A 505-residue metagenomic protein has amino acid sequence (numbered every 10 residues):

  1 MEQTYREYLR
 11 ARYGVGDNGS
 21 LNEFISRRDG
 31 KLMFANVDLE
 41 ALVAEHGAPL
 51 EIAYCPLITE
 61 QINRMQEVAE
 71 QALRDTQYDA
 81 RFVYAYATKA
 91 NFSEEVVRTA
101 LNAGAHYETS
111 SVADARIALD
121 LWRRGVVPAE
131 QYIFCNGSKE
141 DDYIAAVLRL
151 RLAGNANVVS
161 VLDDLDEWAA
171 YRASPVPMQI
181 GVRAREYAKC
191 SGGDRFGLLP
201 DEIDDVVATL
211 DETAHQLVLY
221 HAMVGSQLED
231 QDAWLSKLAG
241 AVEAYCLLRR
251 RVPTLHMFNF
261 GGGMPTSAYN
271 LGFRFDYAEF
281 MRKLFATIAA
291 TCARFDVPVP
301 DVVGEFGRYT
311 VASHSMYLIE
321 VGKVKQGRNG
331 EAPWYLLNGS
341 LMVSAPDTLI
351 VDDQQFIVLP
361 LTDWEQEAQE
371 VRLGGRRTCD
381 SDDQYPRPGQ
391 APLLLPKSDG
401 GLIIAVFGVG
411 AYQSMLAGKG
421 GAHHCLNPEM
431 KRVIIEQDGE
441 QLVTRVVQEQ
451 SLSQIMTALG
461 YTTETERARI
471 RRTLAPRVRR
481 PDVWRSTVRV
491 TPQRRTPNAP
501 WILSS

Functional and structural regions predicted by a protein language model:
M1-D141, R387-Q413, V478-S505: N-terminal capping/small domains of soluble enzymes
Q77-N259, T266, D276-E279, T287 (+1 more regions): Active-site-proximal beta-alpha core segment in soluble small-molecule metabolic enzymes
F82, Q131, V158, M178-I180 (+12 more regions): Structural beta-strand/beta-sheet cores of well-ordered domains, especially the beta-sheet scaffolds that support
A188, G262-S267, G307-A312: Short, conserved secondary-structure transition motifs
D230-S236, S267-F280, V311-I319, K323 (+1 more regions): Short glycine/threonine-rich loop-to-helix capping motif typified by GTGT followed within a few residues by an Asp-Pro
F280-M281, F306: Hydrophobic alpha-helical transmembrane segments of multi-pass integral membrane proteins
A289, A293, V297-S505: Charged (often Lys/Glu-rich) extended helix/loop segments that serve as interaction or gating elements
